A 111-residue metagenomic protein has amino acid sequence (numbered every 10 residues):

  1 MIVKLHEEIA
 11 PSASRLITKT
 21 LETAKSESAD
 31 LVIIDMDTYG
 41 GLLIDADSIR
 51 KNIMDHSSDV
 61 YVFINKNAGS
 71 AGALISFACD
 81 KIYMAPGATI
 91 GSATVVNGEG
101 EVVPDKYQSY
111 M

Functional and structural regions predicted by a protein language model:
M1-M111: Soluble extramembrane regions of membrane proteins in the secretory/endomembrane system
